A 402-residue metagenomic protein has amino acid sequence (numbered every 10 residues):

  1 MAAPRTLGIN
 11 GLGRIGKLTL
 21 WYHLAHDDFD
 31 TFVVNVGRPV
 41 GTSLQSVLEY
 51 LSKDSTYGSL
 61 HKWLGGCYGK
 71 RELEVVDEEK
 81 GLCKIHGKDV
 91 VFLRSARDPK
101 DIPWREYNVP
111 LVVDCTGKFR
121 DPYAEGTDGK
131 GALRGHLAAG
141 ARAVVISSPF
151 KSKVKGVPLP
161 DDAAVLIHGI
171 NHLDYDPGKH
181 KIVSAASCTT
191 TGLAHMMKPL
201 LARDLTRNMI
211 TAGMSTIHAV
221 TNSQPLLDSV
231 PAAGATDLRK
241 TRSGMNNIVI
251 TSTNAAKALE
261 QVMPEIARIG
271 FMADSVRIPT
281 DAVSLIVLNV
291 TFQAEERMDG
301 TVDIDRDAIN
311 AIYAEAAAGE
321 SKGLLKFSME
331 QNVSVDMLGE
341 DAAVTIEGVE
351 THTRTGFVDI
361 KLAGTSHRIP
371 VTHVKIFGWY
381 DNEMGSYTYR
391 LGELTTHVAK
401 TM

Functional and structural regions predicted by a protein language model:
A2-L226, V230-R239, S366-P370, Y380 (+1 more regions): N-terminal Rossmann-like NAD(P) cofactor-binding subdomain of oxidoreductases, focused on the glycine-rich
P4, V33, M272-V276, L285-M402: C-terminal active-site/capping subdomain that shapes the small-molecule cofactor and substrate pocket of enzyme
I9, E106, T127-K130, T191-A194 (+9 more regions): Electropositive phosphate-/nucleotide-binding environments in soluble metabolic enzymes
R14, L18, Y22, G135 (+5 more regions): Alpha-helical scaffold segments in soluble metabolic enzymes
Y22, H26, P199-R207, I217-V220 (+8 more regions): Change "in soluble alpha/beta enzymes" to "in soluble alpha/beta proteins
L166, L226-L227, I248, M337-L338 (+1 more regions): Short clusters of hydrophobic/aromatic residues that line enzyme substrate/ligand-binding pockets
A185, G244-I248, T291, F377: Short beta-strand and adjoining strand-loop segment in the mid-core of the Rossmann-like NAD(P)-dependent dehydrogenase
L205-D281: Acidic, glycine-rich segments within the central catalytic cores of soluble metabolic enzymes that bind/position
